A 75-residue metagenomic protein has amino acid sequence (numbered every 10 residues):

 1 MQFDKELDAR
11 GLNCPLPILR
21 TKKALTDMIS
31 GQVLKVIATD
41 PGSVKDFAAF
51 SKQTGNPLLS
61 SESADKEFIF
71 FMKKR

Functional and structural regions predicted by a protein language model:
M1-M28: An N-terminal amphipathic alpha-helical segment
E6, G31-K35, E67-I69: Intrinsic-disorder/low-complexity, polar/charged segments enriched in Ser/Thr/Lys/Arg/Asp/Glu/Gln
R10-L12, T39, K73-R75: Generic beta-structure capping elements
N13-P15, A38, K45, F68: Helix-centric, low-specificity signal for extended rod-like, repetitive segments
R20, A24-N56: Amphipathic, hydrophobic secondary-structure cores in small proteins
A48-R75: C-terminal structural segments of small proteins and small subunits
